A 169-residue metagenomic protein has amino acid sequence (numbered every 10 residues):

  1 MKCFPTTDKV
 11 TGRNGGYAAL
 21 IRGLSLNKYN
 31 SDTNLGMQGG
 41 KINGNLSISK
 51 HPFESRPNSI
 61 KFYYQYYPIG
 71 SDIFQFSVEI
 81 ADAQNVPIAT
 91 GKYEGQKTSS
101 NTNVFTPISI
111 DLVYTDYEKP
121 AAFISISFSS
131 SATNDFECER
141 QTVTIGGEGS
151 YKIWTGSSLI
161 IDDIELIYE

Functional and structural regions predicted by a protein language model:
M1-K61, I73-T115, K119-E169: Aromatic (Trp/Tyr/Phe) and Gly/Pro-enriched flexible surface segments
Y64-P68: Short amphipathic, basic-aromatic surface patches that mediate peripheral association with negatively charged
